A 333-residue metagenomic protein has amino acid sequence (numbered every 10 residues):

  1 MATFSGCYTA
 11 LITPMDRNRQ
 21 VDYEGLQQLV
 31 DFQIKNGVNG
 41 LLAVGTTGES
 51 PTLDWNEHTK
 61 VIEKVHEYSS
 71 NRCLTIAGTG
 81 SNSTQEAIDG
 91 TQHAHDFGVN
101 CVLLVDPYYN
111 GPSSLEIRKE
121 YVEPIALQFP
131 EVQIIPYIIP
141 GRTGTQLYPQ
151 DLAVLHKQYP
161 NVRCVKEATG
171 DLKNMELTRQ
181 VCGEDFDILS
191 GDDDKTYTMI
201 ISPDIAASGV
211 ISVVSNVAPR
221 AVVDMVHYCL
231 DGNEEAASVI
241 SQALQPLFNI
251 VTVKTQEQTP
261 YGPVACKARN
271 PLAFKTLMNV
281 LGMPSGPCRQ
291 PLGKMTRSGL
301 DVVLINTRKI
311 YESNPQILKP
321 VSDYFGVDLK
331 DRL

Functional and structural regions predicted by a protein language model:
A2-Q146, V154, P291-G293, I317-L333: Active-site beta->alpha loop and helix N-cap motifs at the rims of alpha/beta catalytic domains
L26, I62, A87, V122 (+3 more regions): A general structural signal for well-ordered alpha-helical segments in protein cores
V30, I62, T91, R179 (+3 more regions): A generic alpha-helix structural signal
E116, T169-G170, V264: Active-site glycine- and acidic-residue-rich loops that bind and position anionic ligands or nucleotide-like cofactors
P124-V132, I139-Q256: Catalytic alpha/beta core domains of metabolic enzymes, predominantly
I200-L333: Structured C-terminal cap/extension of enzyme domains
